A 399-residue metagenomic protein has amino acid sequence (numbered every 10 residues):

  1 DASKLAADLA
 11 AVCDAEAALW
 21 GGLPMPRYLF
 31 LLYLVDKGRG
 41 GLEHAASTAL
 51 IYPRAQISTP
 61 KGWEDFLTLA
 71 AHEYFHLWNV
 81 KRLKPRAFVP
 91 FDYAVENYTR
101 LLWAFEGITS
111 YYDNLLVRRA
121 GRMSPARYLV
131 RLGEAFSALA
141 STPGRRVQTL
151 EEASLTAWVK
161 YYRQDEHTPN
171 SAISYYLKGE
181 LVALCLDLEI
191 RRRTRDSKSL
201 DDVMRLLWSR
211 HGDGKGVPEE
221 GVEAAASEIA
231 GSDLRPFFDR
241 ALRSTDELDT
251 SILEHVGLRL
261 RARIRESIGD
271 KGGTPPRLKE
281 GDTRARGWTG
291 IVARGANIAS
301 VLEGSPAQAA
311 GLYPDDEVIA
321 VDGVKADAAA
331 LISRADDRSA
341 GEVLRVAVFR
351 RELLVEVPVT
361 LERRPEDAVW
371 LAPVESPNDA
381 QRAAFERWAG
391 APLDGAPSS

Functional and structural regions predicted by a protein language model:
D1-L102, I108: Juxtacatalytic substrate-recognition/specificity segment
T48-I57, R82-L83, A94-V147, L353: Post-HExxH zinc-binding segment in Zn-dependent metallohydrolases
D113-N114, M123-S399: C-terminal recognition in membrane/secretory proteostasis and scaffolding
